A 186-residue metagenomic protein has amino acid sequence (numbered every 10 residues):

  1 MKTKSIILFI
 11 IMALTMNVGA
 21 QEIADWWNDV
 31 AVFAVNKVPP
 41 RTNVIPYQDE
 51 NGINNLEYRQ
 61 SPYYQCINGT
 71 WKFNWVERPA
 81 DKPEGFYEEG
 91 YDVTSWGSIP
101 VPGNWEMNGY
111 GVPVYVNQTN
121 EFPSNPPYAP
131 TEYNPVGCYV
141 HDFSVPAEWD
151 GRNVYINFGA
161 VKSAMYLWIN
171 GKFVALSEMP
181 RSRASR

Functional and structural regions predicted by a protein language model:
M1-E22: Bacterial Sec-dependent N-terminal signal peptides
I10, S61-Y64, Y133: Generic detection of long, well-ordered alpha-helical segments
Q21-C66, T70-K72: N-terminal pre-domain segments of enzymes
N28, V32-A34, I53, E57-Y58 (+5 more regions): Accessory beta-strand-rich segments of carbohydrate-active enzymes
P40-D49, D81-G85, K172-L176: Short, charged, low-hydrophobicity "junction" segments
Y63, T70, Y87, A164-Y166: Conserved beta-strand and immediately adjacent loop positions that scaffold enzyme active sites
N68-V136: Core domains of carbohydrate- and sulfate-ester-processing enzymes
